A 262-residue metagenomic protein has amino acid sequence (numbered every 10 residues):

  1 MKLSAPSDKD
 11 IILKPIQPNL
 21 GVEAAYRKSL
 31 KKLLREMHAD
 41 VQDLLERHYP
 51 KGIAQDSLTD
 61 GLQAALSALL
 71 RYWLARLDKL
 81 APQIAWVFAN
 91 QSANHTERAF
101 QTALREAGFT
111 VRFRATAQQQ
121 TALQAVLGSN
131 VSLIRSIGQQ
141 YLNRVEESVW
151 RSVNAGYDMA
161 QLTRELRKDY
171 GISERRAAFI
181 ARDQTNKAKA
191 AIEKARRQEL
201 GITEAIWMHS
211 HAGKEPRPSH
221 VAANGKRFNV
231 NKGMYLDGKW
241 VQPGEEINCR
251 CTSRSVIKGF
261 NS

Functional and structural regions predicted by a protein language model:
M1-G171, I257-S262: N-terminal leader/targeting and assembly helices and adjacent pre-domain segments
K168-I172, R176-S262: Acidic, glycine-rich two-metal-ion catalytic cores of nucleic acid-processing enzymes
